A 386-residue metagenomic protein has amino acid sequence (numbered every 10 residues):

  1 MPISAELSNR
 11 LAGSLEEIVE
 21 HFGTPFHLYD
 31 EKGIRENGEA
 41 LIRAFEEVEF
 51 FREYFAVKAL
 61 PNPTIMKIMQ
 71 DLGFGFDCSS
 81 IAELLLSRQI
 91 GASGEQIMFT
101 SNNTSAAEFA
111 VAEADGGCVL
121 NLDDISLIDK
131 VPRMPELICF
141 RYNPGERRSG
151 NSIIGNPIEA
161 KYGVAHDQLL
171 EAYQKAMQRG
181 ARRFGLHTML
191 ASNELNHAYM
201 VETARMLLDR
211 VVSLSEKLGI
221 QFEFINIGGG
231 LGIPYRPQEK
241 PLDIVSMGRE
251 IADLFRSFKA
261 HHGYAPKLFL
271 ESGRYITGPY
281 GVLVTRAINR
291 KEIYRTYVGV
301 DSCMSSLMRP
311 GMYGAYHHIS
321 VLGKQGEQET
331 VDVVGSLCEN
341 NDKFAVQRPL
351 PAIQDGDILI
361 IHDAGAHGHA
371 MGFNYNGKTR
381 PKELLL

Functional and structural regions predicted by a protein language model:
M1-P135, A176-Q178, R182, E216 (+3 more regions): A charged N-terminal "starter" segment
I34, K58, S80, A112 (+6 more regions): Conserved, mostly hydrophobic/aromatic
A56, D123, C139-N143, H187-M189 (+3 more regions): Short beta-strand segments
A59-P61, A82, N103-S105, D124-S126 (+7 more regions): Active-site-proximal loop/turn and secondary-structure-junction residues that shape catalytic pockets, frequently
M69-F76, Q168-A172, R290-I293: Structural recognition of alpha->loop->beta junctions
F76-D77, I138, I225, L268: Residue-level marker for buried hydrophobic side chains located in beta-strands that build the well-ordered beta-sheet
P144-I288, L350-I353, N376: Active-site loop/helix belt of alpha/beta enzymes
R256, G263-L386: Charged (often Lys/Glu-rich) extended helix/loop segments that serve as interaction or gating elements
